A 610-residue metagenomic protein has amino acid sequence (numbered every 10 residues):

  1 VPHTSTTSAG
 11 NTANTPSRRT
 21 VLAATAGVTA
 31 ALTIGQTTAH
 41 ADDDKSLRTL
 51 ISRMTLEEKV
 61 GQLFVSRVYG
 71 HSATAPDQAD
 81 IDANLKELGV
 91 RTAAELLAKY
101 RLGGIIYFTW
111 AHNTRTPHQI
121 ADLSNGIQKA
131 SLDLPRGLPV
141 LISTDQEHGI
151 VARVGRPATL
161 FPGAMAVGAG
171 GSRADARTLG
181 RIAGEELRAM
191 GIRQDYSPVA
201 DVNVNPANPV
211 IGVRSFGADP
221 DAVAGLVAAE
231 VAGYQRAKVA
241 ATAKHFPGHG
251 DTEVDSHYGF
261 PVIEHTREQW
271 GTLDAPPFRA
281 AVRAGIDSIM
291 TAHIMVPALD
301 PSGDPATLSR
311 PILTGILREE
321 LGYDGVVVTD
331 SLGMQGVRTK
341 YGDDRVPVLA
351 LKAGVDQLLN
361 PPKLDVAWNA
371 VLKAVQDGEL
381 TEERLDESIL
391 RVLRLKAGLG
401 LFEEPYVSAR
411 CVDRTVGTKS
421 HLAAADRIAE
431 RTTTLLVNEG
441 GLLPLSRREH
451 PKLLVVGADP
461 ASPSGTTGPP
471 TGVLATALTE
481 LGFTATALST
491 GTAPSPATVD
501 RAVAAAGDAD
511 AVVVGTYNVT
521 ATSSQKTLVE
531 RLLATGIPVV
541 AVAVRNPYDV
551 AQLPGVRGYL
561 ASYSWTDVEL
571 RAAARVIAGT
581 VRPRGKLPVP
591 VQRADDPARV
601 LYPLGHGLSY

Functional and structural regions predicted by a protein language model:
P2, S8-V28: N-terminal secretory signal peptides and thylakoid transit peptides that target proteins across membranes
P2-T6, G27-A31, H40-E95, E319 (+1 more regions): Preference for extracellular/luminal or secreted protein segments
L50-T55, A79-L85, G89-A93, R115-R136 (+2 more regions): Second-shell residues forming the walls of enzyme active-site clefts
T55, I105, D145, L187 (+3 more regions): Conserved, mostly hydrophobic/aromatic
F64-S66, G103-Y107, V140-T144, D195-Y196 (+3 more regions): Hydrophobic faces of well-ordered beta-strands that scaffold small-molecule active sites in alpha/beta enzyme cores
R91-I105, A189-G191: Catalytic domains of carbohydrate-active enzymes, especially glycoside hydrolases
T114-P139, G171-A189, L390, R394: Active-site-adjacent structural elements in enzyme catalytic domains
L138-V140, G325, T535-V539: A short helix->loop->beta-strand "cap" motif at the edges of active sites that frequently abuts
